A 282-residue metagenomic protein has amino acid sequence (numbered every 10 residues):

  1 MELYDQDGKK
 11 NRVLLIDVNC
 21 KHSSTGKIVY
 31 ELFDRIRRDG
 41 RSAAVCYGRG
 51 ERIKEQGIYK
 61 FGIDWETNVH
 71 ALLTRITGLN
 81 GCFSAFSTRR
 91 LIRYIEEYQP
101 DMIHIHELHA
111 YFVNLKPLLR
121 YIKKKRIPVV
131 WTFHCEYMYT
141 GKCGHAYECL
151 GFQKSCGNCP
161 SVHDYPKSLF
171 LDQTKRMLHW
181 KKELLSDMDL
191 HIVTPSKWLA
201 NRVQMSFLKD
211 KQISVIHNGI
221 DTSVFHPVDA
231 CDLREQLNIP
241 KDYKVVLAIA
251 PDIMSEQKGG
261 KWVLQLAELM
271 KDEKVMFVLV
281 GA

Functional and structural regions predicted by a protein language model:
M1-G57, E96-Y98, K124-I127, Q265-K271: N-terminal subdomain of nucleotide-sugar transferases
Q56-R89, E107, D164-Q173: A short, charged, and often flexible helix/loop element on the N-terminal side of the glycosyltransferase catalytic
I92-V113, P128-H134: Short N-terminal targeting/anchoring amphipathic segment
M102-H104, R120-D164, H191-V193: Active-site proximal beta-strand in glycosyltransferases
K124, F152-I192, M205-L208, Q212: Membrane-proximal helix-turn-helix segments that form the acceptor-binding/catalytic region of lipid-linked
L178, H226-I239: A short helix/loop element that forms part of the nucleotide-sugar donor recognition site in Leloir-type
W198, G219: Carbohydrate-associated surface elements
I239-K258, L264-E268: Conserved donor-binding/catalytic core segment of Leloir-type glycosyltransferases
